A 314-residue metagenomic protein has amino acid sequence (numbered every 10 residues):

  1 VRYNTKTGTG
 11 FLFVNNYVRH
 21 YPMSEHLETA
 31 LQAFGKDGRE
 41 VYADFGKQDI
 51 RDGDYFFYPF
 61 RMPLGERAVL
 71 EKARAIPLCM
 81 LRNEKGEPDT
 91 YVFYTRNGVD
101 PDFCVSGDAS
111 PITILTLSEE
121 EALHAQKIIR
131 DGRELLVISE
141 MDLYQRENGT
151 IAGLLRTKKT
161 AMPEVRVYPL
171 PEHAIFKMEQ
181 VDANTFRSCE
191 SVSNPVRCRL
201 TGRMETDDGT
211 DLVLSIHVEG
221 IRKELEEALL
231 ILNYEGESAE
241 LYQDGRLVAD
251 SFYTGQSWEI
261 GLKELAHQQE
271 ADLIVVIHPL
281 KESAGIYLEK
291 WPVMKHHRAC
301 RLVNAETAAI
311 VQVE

Functional and structural regions predicted by a protein language model:
V1-V165, P171-H173: Carbohydrate-binding surfaces of carbohydrate-active enzymes
P22, E28-A33, E235-V248: Short, surface-exposed beta-strand/strand-loop-strand elements in extracellular ectodomains
S188-L214: Edge strands and adjacent loops of beta-rich recognition modules
I216, S257-H267: Exposed aromatic-hydrophobic patches
I221-Q243, S251, V275-V276: Aromatic-lined ligand-binding clefts that engage carbohydrates, nucleic acids, or primary amines
A249-S257: A short acidic/small-residue loop/turn micro-motif
L265-P279: Noncatalytic modules at the cell exterior or secretory-pathway interfaces, chiefly beta-strand-rich lectin/adhesion
P279-Y287: Short acidic/polar inter-strand loop motif in beta-rich domains
